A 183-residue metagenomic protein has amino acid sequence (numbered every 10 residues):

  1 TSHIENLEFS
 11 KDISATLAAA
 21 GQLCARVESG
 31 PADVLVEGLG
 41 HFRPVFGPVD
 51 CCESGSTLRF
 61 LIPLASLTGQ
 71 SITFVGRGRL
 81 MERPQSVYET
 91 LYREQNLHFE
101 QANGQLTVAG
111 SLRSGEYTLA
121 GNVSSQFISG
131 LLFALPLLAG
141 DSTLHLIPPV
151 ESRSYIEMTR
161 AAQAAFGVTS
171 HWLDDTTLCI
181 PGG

Functional and structural regions predicted by a protein language model:
T1-G183: Short, structured segments at the rim of ligand-binding sites
